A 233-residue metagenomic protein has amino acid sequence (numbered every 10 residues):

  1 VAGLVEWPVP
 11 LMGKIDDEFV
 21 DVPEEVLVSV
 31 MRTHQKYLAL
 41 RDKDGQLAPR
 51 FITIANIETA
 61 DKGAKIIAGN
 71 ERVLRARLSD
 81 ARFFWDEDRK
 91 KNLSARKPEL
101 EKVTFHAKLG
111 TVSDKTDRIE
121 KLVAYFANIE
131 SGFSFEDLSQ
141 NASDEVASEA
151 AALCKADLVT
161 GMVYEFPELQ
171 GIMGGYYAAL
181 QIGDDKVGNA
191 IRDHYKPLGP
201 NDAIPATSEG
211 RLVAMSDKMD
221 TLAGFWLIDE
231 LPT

Functional and structural regions predicted by a protein language model:
V1-T233: Amphipathic alpha-helical "coupling" segments that flank catalytic cores
